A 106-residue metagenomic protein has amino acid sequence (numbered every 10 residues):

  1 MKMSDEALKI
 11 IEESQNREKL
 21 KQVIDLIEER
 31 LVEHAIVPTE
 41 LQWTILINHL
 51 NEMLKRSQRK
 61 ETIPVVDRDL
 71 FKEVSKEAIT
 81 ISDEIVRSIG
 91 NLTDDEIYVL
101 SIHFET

Functional and structural regions predicted by a protein language model:
M1-T106: A cross-family "folded-core" feature that marks the main globular domain of proteins
